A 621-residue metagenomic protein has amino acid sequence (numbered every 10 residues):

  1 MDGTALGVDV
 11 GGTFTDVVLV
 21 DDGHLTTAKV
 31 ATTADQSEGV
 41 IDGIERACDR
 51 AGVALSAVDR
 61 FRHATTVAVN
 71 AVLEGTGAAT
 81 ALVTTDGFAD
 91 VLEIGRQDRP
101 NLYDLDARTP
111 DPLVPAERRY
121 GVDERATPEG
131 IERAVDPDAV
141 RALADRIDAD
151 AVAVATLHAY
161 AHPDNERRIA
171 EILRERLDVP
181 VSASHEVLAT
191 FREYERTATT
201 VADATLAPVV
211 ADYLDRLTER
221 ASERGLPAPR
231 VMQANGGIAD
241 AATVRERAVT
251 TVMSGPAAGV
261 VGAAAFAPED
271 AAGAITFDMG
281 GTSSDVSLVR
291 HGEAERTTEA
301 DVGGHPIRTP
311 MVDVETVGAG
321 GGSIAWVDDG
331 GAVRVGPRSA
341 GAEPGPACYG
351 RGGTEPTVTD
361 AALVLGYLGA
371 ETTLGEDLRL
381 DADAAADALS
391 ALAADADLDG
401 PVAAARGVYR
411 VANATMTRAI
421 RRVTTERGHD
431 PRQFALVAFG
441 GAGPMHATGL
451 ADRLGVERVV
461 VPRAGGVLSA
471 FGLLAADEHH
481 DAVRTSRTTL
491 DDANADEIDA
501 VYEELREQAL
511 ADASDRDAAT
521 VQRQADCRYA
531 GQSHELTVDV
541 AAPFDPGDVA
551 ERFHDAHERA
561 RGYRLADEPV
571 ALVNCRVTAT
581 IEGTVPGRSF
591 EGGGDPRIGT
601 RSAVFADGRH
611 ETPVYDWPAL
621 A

Functional and structural regions predicted by a protein language model:
M1-T80, P137-A151, R168-S184, L188 (+10 more regions): N-terminal glycine/serine-rich phosphate-binding loop of ATP-dependent small-molecule kinases, especially carbohydrate
V10, F14-E38, P100-N101, P110-E129 (+2 more regions): Short glycine-rich, Thr/Ser-proximal phosphate-binding strand/loop in the N-terminal lobe of ATP-dependent enzymes
T15-L19, N70, S284-L288, S323-V327: Short beta-strand scaffold segments in enzyme catalytic cores
A79-T127, H185-V187: Active-site phosphate-binding/coordination module
A142-D148, G262, F266, G281 (+8 more regions): C-terminal, non-catalytic interaction/recognition modules in large multi-subunit enzymes and RNPs
A155-N165, A234-N235, S283, Y409-T415 (+1 more regions): Glycine-rich phosphate-binding loops at beta-strand->alpha-helix junctions
A159-R196, L572, T578-D595: Terminal amphipathic helices with adjacent charged low-complexity linkers/tails
G273, D313, A319-L389, H480 (+1 more regions): Mobile "lid/hinge" segments at catalytic clefts and subdomain interfaces of large enzymes
